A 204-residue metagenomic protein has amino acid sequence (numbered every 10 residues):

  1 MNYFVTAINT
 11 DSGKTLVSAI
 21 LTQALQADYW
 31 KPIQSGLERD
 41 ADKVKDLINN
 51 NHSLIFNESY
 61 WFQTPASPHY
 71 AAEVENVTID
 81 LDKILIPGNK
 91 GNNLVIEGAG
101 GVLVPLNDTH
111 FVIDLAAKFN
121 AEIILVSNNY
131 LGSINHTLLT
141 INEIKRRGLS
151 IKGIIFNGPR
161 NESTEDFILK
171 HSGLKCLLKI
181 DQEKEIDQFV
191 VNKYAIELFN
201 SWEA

Functional and structural regions predicted by a protein language model:
F4-L21: Glycine-rich phosphate-binding P-loop
L16-T78, N92: N-terminal phosphate/diphosphate-binding loop that engages ATP/GTP or pyrophosphate donors across diverse enzyme folds
L25, I48, F119, H171-L174: Short, structured coil segments at secondary-structure junctions
W30-I33, I124-S127, K152-G158: Short internal beta-strands
P68-L106, I113: Phosphate-binding/switch loop-helix module in NTP-utilizing enzymes
N107-Y130: Inter-motif core of Ras-like GTPase G domains
I141-A204: C-terminal lobe/tail of nucleotide-utilizing enzymes
